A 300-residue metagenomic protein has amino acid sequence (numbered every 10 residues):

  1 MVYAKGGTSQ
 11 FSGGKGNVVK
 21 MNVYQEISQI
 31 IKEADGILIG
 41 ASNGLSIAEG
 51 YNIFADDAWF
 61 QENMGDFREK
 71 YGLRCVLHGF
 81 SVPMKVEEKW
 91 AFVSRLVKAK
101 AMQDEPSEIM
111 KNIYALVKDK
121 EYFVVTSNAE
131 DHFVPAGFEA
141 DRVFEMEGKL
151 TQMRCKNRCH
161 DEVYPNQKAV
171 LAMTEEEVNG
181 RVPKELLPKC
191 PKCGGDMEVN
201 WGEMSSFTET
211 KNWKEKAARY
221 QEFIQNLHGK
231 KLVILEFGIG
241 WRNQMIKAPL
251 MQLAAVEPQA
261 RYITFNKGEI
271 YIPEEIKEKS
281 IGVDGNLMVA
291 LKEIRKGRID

Functional and structural regions predicted by a protein language model:
V2-D300: Conserved catalytic alpha/beta core of Sir2/sirtuin-type deacylases, generalized to analogous enzyme cores that bind
